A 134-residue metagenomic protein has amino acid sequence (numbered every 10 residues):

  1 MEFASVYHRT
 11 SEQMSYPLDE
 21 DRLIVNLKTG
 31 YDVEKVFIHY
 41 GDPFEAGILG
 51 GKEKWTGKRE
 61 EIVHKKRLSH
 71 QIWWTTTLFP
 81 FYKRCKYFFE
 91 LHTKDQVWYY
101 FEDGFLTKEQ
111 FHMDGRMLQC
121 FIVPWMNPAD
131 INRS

Functional and structural regions predicted by a protein language model:
M1-I24, E45-S134: The feature marks proteins involved in alpha-glucan
F3, D32-V33: A broad structural signal for short, well-ordered beta-strand segments within beta-sheet-rich domains
R22-D32, H39: Short edge beta-strand/loop segments characteristic of extracellular beta-sandwich folds
V36-I38, Y87: Short beta-strand elements bearing conserved aromatic residues within extracellular beta-rich modules
I38-H39, G50: Short, glycine/acidic-enriched capping/hinge loops at junctions between secondary-structure elements
